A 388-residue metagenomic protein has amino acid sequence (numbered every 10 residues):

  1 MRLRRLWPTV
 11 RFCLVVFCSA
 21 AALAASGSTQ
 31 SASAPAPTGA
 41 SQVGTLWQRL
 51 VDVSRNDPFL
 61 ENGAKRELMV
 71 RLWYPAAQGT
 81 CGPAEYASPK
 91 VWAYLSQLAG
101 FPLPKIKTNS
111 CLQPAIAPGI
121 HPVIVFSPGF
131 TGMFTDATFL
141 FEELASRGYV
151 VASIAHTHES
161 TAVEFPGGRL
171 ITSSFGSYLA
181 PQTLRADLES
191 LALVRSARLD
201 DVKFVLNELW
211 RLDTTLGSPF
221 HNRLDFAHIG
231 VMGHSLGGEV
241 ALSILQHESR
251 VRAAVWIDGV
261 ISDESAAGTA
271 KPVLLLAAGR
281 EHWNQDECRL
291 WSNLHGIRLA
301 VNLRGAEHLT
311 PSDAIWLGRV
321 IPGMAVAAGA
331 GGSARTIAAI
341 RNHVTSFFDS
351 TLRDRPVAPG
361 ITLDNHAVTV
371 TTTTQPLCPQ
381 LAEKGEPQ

Functional and structural regions predicted by a protein language model:
M1-P8: N-terminal secretory signal peptides that target proteins for export/translocation
R11-A22: Bacterial N-terminal signal peptides
S28-I124, G329-S333, R353: Domain-level recognition of soluble alpha/beta enzyme cores, biased toward histidine phosphatases/phosphomutases
Q30-Q42, V53, A77, S249 (+2 more regions): Alpha/beta-hydrolase-fold serine-hydrolase catalytic core, especially in secreted/extracellular enzymes
N109-H121, F126-E164, E281-N284: Short substrate-entry loop that stabilizes the transition state in hydrolases
E164-R223: Alpha/beta-hydrolase active-site loop
V205-T269: Primarily recognizes the serine-hydrolase "nucleophile elbow" in alpha/beta-hydrolase and SGNH/GDSL folds
R252-P311: The feature captures the conserved acid-bearing segment of alpha/beta-hydrolase catalytic domains
